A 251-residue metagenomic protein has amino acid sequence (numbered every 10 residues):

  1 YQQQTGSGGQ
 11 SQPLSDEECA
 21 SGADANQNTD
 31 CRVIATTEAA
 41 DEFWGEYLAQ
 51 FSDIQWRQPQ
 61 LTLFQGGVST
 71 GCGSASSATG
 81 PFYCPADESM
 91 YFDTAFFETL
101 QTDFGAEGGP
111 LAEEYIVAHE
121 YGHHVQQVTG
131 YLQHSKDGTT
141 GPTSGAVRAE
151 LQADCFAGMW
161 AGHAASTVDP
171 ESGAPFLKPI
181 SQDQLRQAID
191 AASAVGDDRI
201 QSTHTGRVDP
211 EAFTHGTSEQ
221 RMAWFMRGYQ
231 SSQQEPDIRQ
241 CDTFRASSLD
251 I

Functional and structural regions predicted by a protein language model:
Y1-Q58: Hydrophobic or amphipathic, alpha-helical segments that drive membrane association/targeting
C31-F43, Y47-A49, Q152-D198: Short helix/loop segments within enzyme catalytic domains that coordinate or immediately flank catalytic cofactors
W44, F92, Y115-V128, E150 (+2 more regions): Active-site recognition of the HExxH zinc-binding catalytic motif
F64-G66, D93-F96, A118, Q127-G130 (+1 more regions): Active-site-proximal beta-strand/loop segments in catalytic clefts of secreted hydrolases
G66-D93: Catalytic zinc-binding patch centered on the HExxH motif and its immediate surroundings that defines zinc-dependent
E98-Y115, S144-V147: Short pre-active-site segment immediately N-terminal to the catalytic Zn-binding motif
Q127-E150: Post-HEXXH active-site segment of zinc metalloproteases
D198-I251: Pan-zinc metallopeptidase signature
